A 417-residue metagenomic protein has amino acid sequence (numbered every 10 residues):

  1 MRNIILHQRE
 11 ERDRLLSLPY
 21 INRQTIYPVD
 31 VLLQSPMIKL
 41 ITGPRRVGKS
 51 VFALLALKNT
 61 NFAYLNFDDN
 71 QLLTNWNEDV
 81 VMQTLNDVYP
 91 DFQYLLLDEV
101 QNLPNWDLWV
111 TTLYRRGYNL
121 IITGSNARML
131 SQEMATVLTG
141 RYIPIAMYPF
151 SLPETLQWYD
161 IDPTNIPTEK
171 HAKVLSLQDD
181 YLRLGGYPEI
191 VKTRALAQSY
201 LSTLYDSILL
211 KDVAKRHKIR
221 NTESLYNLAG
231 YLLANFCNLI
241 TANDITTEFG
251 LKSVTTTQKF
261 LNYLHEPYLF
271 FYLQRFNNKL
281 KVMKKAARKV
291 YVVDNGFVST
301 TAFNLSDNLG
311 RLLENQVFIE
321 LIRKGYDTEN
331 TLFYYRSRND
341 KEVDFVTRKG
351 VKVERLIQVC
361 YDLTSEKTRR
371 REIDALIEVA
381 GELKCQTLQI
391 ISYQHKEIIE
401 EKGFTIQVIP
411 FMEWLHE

Functional and structural regions predicted by a protein language model:
M1-L32: A short, basic N-terminal segment
R2-R14, A127, E133-L239: Interdomain motor-coupling "hinge/lid" segment immediately C-terminal to the ATP-binding subdomain of NTP-driven enzymes
I41: Hydrophobic anchor at the beta1->P-loop junction of P-loop NTPases
K49: Conserved lysine of the Walker
F52, A56: Hydrophobic positions on the alpha1 helix immediately C-terminal to the Walker A/P-loop
A63-F92: Short glycine-rich substrate-engagement loop in P-loop NTPases that contacts/grips substrate
A195-V353: Accessory nucleic acid-recognition modules appended to NTPase machines
Y393-E417: Domain-level recognition of nuclease-like catalytic cores that cleave nucleotide substrates
